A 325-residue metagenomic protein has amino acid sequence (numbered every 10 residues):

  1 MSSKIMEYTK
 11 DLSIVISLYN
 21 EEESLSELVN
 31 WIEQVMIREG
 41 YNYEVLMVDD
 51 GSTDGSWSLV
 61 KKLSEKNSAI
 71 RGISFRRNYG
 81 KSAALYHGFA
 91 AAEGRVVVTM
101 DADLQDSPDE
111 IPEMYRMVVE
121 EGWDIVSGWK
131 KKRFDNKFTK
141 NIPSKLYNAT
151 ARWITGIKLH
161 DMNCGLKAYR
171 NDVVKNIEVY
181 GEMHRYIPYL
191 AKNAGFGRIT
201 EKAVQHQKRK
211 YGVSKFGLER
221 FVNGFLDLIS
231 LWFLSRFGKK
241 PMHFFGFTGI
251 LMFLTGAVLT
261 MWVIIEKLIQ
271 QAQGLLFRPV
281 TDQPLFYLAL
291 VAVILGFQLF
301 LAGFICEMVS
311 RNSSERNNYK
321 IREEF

Functional and structural regions predicted by a protein language model:
M1-Q34, Y41: N-proximal low-complexity "stem/linker" segments adjacent to membrane-targeting elements
S2-T9, P188-F325: Hydrophobic helical membrane-anchoring modules
E21-S24, S52, K81, S107 (+1 more regions): Donor nucleotide-sugar binding loop of glycosyltransferases
E23-E27, D54-S58, A83, D161: Residue-level preference for short helical/loop micro-motifs built around acidic side chains
V29, E33, Y41-S52, I73-S74: Short beta-strand/loop segment that forms part of the nucleotide-sugar
D49-S58, L104-Q105: A conserved acidic beta->alpha catalytic loop
K62, A69-R77, K81-A91, V96 (+4 more regions): Acceptor/aglycone-binding surface of glycosyltransferases and processive sugar-polymer synthases
